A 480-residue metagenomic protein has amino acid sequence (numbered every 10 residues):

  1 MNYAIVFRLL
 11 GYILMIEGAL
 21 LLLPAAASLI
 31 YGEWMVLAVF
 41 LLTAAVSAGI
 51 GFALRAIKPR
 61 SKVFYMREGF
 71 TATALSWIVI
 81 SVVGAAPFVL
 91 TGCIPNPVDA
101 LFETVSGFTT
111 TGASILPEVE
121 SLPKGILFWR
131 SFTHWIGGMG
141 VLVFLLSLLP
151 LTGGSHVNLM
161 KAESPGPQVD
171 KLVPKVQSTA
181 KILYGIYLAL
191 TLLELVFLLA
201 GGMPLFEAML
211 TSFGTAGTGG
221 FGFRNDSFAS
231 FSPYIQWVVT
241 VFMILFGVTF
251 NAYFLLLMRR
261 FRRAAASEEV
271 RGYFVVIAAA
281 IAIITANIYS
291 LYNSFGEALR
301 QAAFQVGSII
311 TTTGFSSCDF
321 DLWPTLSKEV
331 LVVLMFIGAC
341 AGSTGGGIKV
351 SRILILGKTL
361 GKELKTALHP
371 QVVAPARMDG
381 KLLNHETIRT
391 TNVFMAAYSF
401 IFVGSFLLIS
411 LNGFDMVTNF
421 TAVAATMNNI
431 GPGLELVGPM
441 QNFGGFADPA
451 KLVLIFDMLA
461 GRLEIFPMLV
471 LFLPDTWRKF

Functional and structural regions predicted by a protein language model:
M1-F480: Membrane-proximal intracellular helices of multi-pass ion channels
